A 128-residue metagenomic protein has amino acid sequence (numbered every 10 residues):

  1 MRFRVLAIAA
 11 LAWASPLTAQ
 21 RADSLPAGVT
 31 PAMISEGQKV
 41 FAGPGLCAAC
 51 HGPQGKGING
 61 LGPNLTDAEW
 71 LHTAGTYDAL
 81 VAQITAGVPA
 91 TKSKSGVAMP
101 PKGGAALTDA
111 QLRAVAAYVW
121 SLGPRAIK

Functional and structural regions predicted by a protein language model:
R2-I8: Sec-dependent signal peptide recognition, specifically the positively charged N-region followed immediately by
A14-P16: N-terminal signal peptide c-region/cleavage motif recognized by signal peptidases
T18-A42: Electrostatic cytochrome c docking/interface patches
G37, P44-P53, M99-P100, V115-V119: The canonical Cys-X-X-Cys-His
A42, T85-P89, A117-P124: Sec-exported extracytoplasmic/periplasmic mature domains
P53-T85, P101: Gly/Gly-Pro-rich "capping" loops immediately C-terminal to redox-active cysteine motifs in periplasmic/lumenal
D78, P101-K128: C-terminal capping alpha-helices of c-type cytochrome domains
